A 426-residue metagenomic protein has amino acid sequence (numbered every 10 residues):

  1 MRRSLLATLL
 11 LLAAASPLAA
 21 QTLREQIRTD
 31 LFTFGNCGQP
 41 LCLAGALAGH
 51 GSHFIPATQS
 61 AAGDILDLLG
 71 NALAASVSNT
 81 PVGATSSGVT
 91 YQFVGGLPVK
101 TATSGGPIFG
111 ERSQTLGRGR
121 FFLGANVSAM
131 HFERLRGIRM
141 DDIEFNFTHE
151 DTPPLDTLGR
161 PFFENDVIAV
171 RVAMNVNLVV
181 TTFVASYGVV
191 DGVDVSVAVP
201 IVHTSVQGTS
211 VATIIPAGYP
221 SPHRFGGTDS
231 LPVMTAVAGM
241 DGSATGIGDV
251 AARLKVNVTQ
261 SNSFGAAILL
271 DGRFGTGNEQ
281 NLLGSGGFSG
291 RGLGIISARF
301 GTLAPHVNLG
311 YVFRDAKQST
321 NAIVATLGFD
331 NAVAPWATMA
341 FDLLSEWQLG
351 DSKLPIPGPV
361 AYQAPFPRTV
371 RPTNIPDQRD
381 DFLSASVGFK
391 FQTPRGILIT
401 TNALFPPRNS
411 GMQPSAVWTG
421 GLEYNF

Functional and structural regions predicted by a protein language model:
Q21-S196, V202-A244, G248, P355 (+1 more regions): A subset of solvent-exposed loop/turn segments in beta-rich extracellular surface proteins, enriched in glycine
G105, F109-R112, L123-V127, F183-V189 (+10 more regions): Residues on the lipid-exposed face of transmembrane beta-strands in outer-membrane beta-barrel proteins
G105, G117-G119, V176-T181, T245-V250 (+5 more regions): Residues that define the transmembrane beta-barrel architecture of outer-membrane proteins
F109-G110, V167-R171, A236-D241, G277-L282 (+3 more regions): Extracellular loop and loop/strand-boundary signature of outer-membrane beta-barrel proteins
V127-E133, V199-S205, D249, V258 (+6 more regions): Transmembrane beta-strands of outer-membrane beta-barrel pores
F132, G192-V197, S261-A266, T302-V307 (+2 more regions): Repeated loop/turn-to-beta-strand initiation elements of outer-membrane beta-barrel proteins
L135-M140, G208-I214, I268-D271, N278-G286 (+5 more regions): Outer-membrane beta-barrel translocator domains and adjoining extracellular loop/strand segments of Gram-negative
I143-F147, L155, Y219-A236, S319 (+1 more regions): Outer membrane beta-barrel transmembrane domains
